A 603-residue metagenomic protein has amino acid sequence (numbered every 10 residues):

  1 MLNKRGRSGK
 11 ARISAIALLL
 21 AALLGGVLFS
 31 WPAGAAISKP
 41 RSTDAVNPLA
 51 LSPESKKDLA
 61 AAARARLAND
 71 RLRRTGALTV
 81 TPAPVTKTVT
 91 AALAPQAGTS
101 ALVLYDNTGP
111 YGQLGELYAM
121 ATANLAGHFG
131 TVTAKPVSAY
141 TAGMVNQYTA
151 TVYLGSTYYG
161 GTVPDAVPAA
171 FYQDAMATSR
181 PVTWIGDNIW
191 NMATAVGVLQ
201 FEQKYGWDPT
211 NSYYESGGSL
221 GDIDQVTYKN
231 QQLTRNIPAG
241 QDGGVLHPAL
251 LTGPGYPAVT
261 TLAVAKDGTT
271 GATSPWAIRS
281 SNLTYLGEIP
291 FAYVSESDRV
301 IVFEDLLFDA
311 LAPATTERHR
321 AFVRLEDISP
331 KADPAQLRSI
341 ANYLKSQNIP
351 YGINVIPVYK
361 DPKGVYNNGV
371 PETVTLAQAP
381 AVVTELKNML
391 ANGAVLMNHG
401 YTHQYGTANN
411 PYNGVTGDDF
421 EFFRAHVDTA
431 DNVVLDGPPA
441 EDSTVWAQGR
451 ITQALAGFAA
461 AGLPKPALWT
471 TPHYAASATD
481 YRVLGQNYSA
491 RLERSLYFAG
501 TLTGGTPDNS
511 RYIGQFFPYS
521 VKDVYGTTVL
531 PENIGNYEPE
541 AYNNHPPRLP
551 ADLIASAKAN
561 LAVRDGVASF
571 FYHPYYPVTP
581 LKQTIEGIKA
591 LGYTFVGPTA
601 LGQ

Functional and structural regions predicted by a protein language model:
N47-Y148, E317, L344, I353: Aromatic-Pro/Gly-enriched surface loop or interdomain linker that acts as a lid/target-recognition segment
P110-N191, K363: Helical hinge/lid and interdomain linker segments adjacent to catalytic or ligand-binding clefts that mediate domain
T131-P136, L307-E317, A335, S339-P362 (+3 more regions): C-terminal domain-boundary segment and adjacent tail
Y158-I237: A glycine-rich, often tryptophan-bearing local segment used as a flexible ligand/cofactor-contacting loop or short
W190, V196, P350-S477, I534 (+1 more regions): Metal-dependent polysaccharide deacetylase catalytic core of the NodB/CE4 family, i.e., the active-site-bearing domain
S216-S281: Catalytic beta-strand/loop cores that center a nucleophilic Ser/Cys/Thr and support acyl-enzyme chemistry
R320-S329, P334, V445-Q448, T452-L468 (+3 more regions): Catalytic grooves of carbohydrate-active enzymes
D431-V521, Y576-L581: Catalytic domains of cell-wall/extracellular-matrix polysaccharide-remodeling enzymes, centered on de-N-acetylation
